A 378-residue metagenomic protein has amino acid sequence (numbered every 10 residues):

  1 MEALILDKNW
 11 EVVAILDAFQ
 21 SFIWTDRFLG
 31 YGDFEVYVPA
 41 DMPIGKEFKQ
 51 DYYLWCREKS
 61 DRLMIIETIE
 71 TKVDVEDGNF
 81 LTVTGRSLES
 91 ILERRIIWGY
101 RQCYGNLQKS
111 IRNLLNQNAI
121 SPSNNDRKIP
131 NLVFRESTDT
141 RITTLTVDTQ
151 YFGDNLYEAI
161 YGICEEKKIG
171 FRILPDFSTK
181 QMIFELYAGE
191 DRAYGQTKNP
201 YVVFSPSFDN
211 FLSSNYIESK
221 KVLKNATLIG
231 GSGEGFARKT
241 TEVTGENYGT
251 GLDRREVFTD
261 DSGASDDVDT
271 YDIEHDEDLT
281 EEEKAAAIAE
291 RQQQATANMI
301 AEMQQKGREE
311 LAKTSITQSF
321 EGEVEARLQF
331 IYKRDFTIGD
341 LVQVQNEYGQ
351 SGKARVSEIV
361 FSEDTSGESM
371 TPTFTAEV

Functional and structural regions predicted by a protein language model:
M1-D17, Y194: Polar/acidic, low-complexity leader/linker segments enriched in S/T/G and N/D
M1-D7, I183-E185, A226-L228, V342: Short polybasic amphipathic segments
W10-D17, D61-L63, F236-K239, G352: Surface-exposed loop/edge segments in extracytoplasmic proteins
Q20-I44, Y151, E158, D176 (+1 more regions): An acidic/polar, Gly/Ser/Thr-rich interaction patch typically located in mid-to-C-terminal regions of proteins
R27, F34-V36, G85, Y100-V133 (+4 more regions): Amphipathic, non-transmembrane alpha-helical segments in extracytoplasmic/periplasmic proteins
P43-D139: Surface-exposed cap/loop segments at beta↔alpha junctions
W55-R86, R172, L341-P372: Short beta-strand and beta-hairpin "edge-sheet" elements
T68-L92, L132-N225: Short beta-strand-centered interaction patches in the first periplasmic/extracellular domains of large envelope
